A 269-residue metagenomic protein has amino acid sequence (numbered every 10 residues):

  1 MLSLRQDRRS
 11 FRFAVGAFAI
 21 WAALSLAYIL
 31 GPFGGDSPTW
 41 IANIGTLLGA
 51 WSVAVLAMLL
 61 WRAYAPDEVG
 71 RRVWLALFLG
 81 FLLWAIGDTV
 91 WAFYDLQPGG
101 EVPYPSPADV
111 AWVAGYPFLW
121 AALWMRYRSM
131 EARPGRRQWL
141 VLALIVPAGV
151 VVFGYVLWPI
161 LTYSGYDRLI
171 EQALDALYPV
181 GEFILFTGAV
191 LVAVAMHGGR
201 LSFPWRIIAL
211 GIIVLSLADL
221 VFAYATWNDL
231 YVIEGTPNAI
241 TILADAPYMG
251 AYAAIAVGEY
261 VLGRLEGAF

Functional and structural regions predicted by a protein language model:
M1-F269: Polytopic alpha-helical membrane-helix bundles and their juxtamembrane interface segments in multi-pass membrane
